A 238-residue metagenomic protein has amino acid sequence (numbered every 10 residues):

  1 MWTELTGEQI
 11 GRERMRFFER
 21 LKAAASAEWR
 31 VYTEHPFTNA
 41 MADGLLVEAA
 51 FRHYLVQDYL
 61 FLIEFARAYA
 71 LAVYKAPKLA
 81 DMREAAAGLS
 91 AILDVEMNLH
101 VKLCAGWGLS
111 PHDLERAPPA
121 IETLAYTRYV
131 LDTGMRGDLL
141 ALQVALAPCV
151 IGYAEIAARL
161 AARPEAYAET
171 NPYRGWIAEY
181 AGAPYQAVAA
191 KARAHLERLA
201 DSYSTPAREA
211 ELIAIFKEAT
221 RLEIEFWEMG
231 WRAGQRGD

Functional and structural regions predicted by a protein language model:
I10-T38, A183-A194: Acidic, low-complexity proline/glycine-rich segments
S26-V31, L46-K75, V95, V144-A154 (+1 more regions): Alpha-helical bundle segments that constitute or directly flank the non-heme di-iron/ferroxidase center
P36-A49, A66-E84, M135: Helix-loop segments that flank and shape redox-cofactor active sites
F37-D43, V130-D132, R198-P206: Short, charged/polar, low-complexity loop and linker segments that flank or interrupt alpha-helical bundles
M82-A187, K217, R221: Active-site-proximal alpha-helical scaffolds that flank and shape metal-associated catalytic sites
G182-F216: Long amphipathic all-alpha helical oligomerization modules
A210-D238: Acidic, carboxylate-rich catalytic segments that either coordinate divalent cations
